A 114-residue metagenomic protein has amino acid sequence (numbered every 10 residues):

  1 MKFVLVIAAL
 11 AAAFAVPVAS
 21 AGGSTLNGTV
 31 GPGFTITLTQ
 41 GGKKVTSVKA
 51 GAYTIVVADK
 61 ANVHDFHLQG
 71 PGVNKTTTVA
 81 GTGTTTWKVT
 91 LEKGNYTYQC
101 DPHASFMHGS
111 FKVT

Functional and structural regions predicted by a protein language model:
F3-L10, F14-T114: Extracytoplasmic copper-binding redox domains, predominantly the cupredoxin/blue-copper superfamily
